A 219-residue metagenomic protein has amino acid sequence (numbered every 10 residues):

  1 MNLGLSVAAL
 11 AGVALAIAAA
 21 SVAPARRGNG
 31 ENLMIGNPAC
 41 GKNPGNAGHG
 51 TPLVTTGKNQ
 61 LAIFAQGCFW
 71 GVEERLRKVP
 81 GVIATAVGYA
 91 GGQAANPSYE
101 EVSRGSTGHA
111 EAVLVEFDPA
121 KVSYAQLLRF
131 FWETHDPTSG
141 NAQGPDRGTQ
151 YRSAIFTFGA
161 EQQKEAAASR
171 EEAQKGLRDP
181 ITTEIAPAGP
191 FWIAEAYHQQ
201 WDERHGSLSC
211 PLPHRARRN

Functional and structural regions predicted by a protein language model:
N2-N219: Flexible coil/turn and secondary-structure edge motifs
